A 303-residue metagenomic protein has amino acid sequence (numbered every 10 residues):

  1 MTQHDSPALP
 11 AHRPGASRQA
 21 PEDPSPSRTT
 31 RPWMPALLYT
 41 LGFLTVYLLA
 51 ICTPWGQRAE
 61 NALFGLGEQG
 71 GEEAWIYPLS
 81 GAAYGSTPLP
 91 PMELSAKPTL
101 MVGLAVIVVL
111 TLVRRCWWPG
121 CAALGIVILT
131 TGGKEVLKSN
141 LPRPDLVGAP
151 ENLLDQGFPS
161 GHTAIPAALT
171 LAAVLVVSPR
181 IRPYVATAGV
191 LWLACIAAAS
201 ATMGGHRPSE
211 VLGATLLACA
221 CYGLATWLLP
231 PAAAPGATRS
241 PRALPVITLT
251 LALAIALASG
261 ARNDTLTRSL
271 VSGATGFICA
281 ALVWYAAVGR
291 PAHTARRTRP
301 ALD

Functional and structural regions predicted by a protein language model:
Q3-L153, V174-L175, L251-A258, T267-W284 (+1 more regions): Hydrophobic alpha-helical bundle signature of multipass membrane enzymes
P150-Y285, G289-R297: Membrane-embedded catalytic cores of phosphoryl/pyrophosphoryl-handling enzymes
L302-D303: Long, compositionally biased intrinsically disordered regions
